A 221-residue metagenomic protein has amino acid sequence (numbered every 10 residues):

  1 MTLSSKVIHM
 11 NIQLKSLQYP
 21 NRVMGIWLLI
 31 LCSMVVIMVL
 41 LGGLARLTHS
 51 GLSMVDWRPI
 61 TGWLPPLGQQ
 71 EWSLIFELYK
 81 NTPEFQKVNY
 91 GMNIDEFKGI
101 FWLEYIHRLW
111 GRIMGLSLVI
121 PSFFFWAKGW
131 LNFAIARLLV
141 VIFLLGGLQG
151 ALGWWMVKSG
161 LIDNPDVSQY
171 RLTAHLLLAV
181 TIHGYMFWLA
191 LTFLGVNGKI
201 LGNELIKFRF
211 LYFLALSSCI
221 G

Functional and structural regions predicted by a protein language model:
L3, V7-G221: Polytopic transmembrane helical bundles with strong interfacial aromatic enrichment
